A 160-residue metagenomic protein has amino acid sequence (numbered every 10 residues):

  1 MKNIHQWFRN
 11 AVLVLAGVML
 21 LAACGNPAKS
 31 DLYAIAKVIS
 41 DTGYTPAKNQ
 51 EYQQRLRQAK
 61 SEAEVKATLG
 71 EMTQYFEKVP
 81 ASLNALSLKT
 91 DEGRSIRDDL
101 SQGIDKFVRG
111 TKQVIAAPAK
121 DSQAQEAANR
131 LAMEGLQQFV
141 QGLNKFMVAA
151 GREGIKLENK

Functional and structural regions predicted by a protein language model:
M1-A22: Sec-dependent bacterial lipoprotein signal peptides
V12-L13, D99, K106: Small-residue packing motifs within transmembrane alpha-helices
C24-Q74, G151-N159: Immediate post-signal-peptide N-terminus of mature secreted/exported proteins
Y33, K66-T73, R94-Q102, Q125-Q137: Short, charged, amphipathic alpha-helical segments
P46-Q53, T73-N84, V108-T111, I115 (+2 more regions): Extended amphipathic alpha-helical scaffold segments
N49-A63, L83-T90, G110-Q125: Secondary-structure edge/capping motif, primarily at the C-terminal ends of alpha-helices and the immediately following
E77-S101, E153-L157: Short, solvent-exposed, charged loop/turn and helix-capping segments that join or cap alpha-helices on peripheral
A119-K160: A charged, solvent-exposed segment within the mature domains of Sec-exported extracytoplasmic proteins
